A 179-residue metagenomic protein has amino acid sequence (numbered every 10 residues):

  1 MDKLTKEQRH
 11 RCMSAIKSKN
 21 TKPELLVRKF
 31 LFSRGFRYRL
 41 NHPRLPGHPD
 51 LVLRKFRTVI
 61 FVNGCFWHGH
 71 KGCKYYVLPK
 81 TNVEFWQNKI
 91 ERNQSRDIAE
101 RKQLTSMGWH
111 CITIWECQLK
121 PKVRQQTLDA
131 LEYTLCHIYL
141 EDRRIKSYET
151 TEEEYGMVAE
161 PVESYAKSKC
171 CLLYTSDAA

Functional and structural regions predicted by a protein language model:
M1-T113, C117-L172: Nucleic-acid endo/exonuclease domains
Y174-A179: Conserved small/polar residues in nucleotide/adenosyl-binding loops
